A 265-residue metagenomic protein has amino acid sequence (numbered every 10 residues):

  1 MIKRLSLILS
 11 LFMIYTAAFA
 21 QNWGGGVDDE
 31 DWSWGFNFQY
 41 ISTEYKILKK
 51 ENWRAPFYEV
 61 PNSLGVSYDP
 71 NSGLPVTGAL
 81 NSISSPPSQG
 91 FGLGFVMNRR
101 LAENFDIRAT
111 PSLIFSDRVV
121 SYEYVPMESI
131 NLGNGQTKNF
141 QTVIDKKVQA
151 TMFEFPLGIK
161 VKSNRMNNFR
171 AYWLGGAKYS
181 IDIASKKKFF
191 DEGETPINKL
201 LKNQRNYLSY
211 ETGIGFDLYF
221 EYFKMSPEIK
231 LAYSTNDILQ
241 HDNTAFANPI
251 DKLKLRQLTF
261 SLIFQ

Functional and structural regions predicted by a protein language model:
A20-Q89, Q265: Short glycine/proline- and aromatic-enriched beta-strand/turn motifs that initiate or cap beta-hairpins
D29, R100-N104, I114, N164-N168 (+2 more regions): Outer-membrane beta-barrel channels and translocator barrels
E30-W34, P87-F91, Q149-F155, F169 (+2 more regions): Residues that define the transmembrane beta-barrel architecture of outer-membrane proteins
F36-Y40, F91-R99, P111-L113, F155-V161 (+4 more regions): Residues on the lipid-exposed face of transmembrane beta-strands in outer-membrane beta-barrel proteins
I41-Y45, I114-R118, K178-A184, A232-I238 (+1 more regions): Structural signature of outer-membrane beta-barrel domains
I47-W53, V120-P126, A184-G193, I238-A245: Outer-membrane beta-barrel translocator domains and adjoining extracellular loop/strand segments of Gram-negative
G78-I83, F140-K146, T195-K202, N243-I250: Extracellular loop and loop/strand-boundary signature of outer-membrane beta-barrel proteins
R205-Y210, G215-Q265: Predominantly the C-terminal beta-signal and adjacent terminal strand-loop region of outer-membrane beta-barrel
